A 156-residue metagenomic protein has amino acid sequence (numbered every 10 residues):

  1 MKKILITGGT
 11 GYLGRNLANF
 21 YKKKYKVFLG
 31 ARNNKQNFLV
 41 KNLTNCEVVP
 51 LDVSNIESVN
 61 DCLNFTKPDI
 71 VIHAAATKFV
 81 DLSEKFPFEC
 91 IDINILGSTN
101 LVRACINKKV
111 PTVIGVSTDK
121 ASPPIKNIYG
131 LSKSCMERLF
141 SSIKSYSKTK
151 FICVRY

Functional and structural regions predicted by a protein language model:
I4-K24: N-terminal Rossmann NAD(P)H-binding glycine-rich loop of SDR-like oxidoreductase domains
Y12, N16, L96, S134-L139: Active-site helix adjacent to the Tyr-X3-Lys
Y25-K35: Conserved glycine-rich Rossmann-like NAD(P)H-binding loop of the short-chain dehydrogenase/reductase
L43-N55: Rossmann-fold cofactor-recognition segment
V53-D92: NAD(P)H-binding glycine-rich loop region in Rossmannoid oxidoreductase-like domains and their noncatalytic homologs
H73, K85-F88, D92, L96-S134 (+1 more regions): Conserved Rossmann-fold NAD(P)-dependent oxidoreductase catalytic core, especially the SDR/UDP-sugar
L139-Y156: Conserved beta-loop-beta element that borders a ligand/cofactor-binding pocket
